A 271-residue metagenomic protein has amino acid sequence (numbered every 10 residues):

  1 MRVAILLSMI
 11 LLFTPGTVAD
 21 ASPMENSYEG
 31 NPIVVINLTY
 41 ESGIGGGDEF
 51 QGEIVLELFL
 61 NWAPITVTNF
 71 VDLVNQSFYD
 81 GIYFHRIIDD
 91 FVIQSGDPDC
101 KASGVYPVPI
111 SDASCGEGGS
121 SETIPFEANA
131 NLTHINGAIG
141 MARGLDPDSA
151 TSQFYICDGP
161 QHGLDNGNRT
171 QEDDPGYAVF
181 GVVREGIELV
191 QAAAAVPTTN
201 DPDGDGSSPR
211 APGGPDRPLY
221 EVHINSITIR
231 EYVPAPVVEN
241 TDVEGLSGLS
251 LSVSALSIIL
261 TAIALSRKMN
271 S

Functional and structural regions predicted by a protein language model:
M1-P23, V238-S271: Secretory targeting signatures
G16-G245: Cyclophilin-like peptidyl-prolyl cis-trans isomerases
